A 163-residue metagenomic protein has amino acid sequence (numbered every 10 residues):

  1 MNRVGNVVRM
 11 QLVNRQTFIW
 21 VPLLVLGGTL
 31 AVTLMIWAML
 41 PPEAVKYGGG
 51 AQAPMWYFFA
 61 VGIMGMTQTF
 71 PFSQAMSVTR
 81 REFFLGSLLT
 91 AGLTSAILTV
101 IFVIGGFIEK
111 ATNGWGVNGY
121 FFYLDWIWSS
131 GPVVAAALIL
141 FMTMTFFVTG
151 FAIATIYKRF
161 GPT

Functional and structural regions predicted by a protein language model:
M1-P71, E82-T163: Hydrophobic alpha-helical transmembrane segments of membrane proteins
A75-V78: Short helix-to-coil transition segments within interhelical loops that connect adjacent transmembrane helices
